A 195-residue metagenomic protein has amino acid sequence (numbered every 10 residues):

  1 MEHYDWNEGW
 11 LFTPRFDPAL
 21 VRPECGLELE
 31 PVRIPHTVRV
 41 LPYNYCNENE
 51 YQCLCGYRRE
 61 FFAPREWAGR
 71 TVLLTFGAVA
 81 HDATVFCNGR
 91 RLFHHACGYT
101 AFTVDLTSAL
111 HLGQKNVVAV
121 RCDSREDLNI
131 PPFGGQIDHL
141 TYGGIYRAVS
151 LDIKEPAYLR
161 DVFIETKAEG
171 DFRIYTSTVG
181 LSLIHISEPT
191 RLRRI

Functional and structural regions predicted by a protein language model:
H3-D17, T37, N47-E48, Q52-D161: Accessory beta-strand-rich segments of carbohydrate-active enzymes
W10-I34: Predominantly extracellular/luminal regions of secreted and cell-surface proteins, especially disulfide-bonded
C25-E28, G135-Q136, D161-A168: Short intrinsically disordered coil segments
G26-P31, H36, H139, I145 (+1 more regions): Glycan-recognition and processing domains
V40-N44: Short glycine/threonine/proline-enriched tight-turn/helix- or strand-capping micro-motif at secondary-structure
E155-L181: Surface beta-strand/loop "capping" patches
I184-I195: Single conserved hydrophobic/aromatic residue that forms the stacking wall/gate of nucleotide- or nucleobase-binding
